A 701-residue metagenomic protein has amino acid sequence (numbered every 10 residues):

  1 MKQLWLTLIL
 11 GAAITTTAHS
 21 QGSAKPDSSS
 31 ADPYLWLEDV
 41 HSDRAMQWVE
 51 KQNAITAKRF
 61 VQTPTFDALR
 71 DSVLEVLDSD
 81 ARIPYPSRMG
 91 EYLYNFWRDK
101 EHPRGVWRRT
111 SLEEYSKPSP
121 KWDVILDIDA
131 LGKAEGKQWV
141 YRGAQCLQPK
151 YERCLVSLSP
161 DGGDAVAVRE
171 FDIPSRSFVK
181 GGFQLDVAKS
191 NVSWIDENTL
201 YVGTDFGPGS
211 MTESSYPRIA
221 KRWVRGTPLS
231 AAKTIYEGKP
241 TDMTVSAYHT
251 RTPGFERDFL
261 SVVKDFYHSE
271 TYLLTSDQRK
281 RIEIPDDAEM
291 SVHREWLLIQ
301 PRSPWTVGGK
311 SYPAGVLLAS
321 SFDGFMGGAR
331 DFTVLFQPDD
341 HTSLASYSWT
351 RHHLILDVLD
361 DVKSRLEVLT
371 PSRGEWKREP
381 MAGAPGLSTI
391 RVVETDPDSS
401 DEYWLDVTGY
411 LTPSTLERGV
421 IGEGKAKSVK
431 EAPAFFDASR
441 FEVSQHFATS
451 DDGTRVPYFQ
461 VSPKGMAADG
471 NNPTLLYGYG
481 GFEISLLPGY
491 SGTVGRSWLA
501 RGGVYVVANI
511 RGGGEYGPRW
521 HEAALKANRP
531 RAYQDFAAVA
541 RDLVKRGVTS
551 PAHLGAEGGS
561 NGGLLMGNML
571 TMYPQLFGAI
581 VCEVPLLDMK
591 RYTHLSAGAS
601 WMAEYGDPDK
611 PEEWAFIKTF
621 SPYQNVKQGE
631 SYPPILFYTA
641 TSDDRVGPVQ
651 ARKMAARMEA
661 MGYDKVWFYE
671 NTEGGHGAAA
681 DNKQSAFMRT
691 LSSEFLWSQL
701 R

Functional and structural regions predicted by a protein language model:
M1-L6: Bacterial N-terminal signal peptides that target proteins for export
T7-A13, A18-E402, D406-E423, A438 (+2 more regions): Beta-propeller folds
R98, T408, Y477-G481, S560 (+1 more regions): Glycine-rich His-Gly loop
V124, T234, K425, V504 (+1 more regions): Conserved beta-strand segments of alpha/beta enzyme cores
L126-K150, S157-A165, P174-G182, A384 (+5 more regions): Cap/lid segment of the alpha/beta-hydrolase catalytic domain
S193, Y201, D258-F259, Y272-L273 (+18 more regions): Structured core elements
V494, R501, V507-R701: Active-site-proximal cap/loop segments of hydrolase catalytic domains
